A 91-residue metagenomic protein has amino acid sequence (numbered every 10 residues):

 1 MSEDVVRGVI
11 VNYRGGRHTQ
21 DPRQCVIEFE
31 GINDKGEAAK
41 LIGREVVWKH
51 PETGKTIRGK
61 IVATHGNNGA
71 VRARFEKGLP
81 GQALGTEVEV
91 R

Functional and structural regions predicted by a protein language model:
M1-R91: Ribosome-associated RNA-binding proteins
